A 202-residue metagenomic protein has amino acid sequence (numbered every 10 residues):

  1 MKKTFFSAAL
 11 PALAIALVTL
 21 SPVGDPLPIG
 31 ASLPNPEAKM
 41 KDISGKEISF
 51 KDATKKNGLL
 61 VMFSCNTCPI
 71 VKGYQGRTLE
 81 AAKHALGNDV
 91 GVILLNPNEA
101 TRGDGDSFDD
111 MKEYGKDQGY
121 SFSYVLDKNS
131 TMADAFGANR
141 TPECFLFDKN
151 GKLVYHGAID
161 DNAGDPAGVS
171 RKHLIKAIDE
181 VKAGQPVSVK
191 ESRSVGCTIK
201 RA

Functional and structural regions predicted by a protein language model:
T4-P28: Bacterial Sec-dependent signal peptides at the C-terminal "C-region" and cleavage site
S21-K51: N-terminal "domain-start" segment that seeds a small globular fold
S49-K72, I178: Short active-site neighborhood of thiol/selenol oxidoreductases, capturing the structured segment around
K55-L59, G87-V92, G119-S123, K149-N150: Loop/turn elements at helix/coil->beta-strand transitions in domains of secreted/extracellular proteins
C65-Y74, C144, V195-K200: Short, thiol/selenol-centered motifs that function as redox-active sites or metal-ligating centers
K72-D117, K128-A135: Structural microenvironment flanking redox-active thiols in thiol-disulfide oxidoreductases
K112-D148, L153-V154: Short, internal strand/loop/helix patches that form the active-site neighborhood or redox-interaction surface
L146-A202: Thiol-/selenol-based redox modules, centered on thioredoxin-like and closely related oxidoreductase domains
